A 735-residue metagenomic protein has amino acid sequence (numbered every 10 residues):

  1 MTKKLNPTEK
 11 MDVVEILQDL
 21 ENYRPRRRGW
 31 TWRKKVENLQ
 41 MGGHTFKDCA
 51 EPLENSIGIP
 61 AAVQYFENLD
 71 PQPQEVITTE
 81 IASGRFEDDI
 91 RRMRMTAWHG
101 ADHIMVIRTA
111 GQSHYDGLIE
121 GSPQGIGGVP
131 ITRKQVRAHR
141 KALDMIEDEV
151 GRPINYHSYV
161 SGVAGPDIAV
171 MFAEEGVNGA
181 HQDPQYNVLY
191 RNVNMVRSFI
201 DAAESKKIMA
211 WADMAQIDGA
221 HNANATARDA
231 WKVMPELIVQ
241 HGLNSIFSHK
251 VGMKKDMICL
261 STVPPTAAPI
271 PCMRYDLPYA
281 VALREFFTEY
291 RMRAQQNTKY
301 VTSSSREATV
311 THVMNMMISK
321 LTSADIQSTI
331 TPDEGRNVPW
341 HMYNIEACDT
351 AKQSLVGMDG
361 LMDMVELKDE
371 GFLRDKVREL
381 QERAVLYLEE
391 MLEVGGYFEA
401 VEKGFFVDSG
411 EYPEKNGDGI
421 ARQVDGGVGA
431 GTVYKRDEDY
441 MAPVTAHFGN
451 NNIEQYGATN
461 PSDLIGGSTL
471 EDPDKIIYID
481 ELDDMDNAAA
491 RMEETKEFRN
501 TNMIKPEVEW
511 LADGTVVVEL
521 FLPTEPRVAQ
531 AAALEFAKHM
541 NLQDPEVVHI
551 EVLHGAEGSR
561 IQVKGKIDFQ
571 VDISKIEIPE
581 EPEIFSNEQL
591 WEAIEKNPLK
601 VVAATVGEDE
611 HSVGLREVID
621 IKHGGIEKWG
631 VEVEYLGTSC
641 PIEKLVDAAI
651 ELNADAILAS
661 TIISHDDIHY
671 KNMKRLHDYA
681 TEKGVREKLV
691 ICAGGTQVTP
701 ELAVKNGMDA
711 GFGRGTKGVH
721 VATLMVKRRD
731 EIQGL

Functional and structural regions predicted by a protein language model:
T2-K3, Y23-N38, S113, F372-L735: Domain-level signal for soluble alpha/beta catalytic cores
V14-R27, Q74-R91, P153-A164, A227-K232 (+4 more regions): Active-site mouth loops of central-metabolism enzymes
R28-Y65, V76-H99, H103-M234, I238 (+5 more regions): Active-site beta->alpha loop and helix N-cap motifs at the rims of alpha/beta catalytic domains
N68-I81, D148-V160, D213, F287-K299 (+3 more regions): Short beta-strand/loop segments at the ligand-binding rim of alpha/beta enzyme cores
T96, S319, H611: Conserved, mostly hydrophobic/aromatic
G100-S113, E175-N192, N315-V338, T661-I663 (+1 more regions): Glycine-rich phosphate-binding active-site loops on the catalytic face of alpha/beta enzymes
D116-G125, N192-A202, P332-D359, H720-L735: C-terminal helical cap(s) of enzyme catalytic domains, especially alpha/beta-barrels
G127-G128, L143-D144, H181, Q185-E346: Catalytic alpha/beta core domains of metabolic enzymes, predominantly
